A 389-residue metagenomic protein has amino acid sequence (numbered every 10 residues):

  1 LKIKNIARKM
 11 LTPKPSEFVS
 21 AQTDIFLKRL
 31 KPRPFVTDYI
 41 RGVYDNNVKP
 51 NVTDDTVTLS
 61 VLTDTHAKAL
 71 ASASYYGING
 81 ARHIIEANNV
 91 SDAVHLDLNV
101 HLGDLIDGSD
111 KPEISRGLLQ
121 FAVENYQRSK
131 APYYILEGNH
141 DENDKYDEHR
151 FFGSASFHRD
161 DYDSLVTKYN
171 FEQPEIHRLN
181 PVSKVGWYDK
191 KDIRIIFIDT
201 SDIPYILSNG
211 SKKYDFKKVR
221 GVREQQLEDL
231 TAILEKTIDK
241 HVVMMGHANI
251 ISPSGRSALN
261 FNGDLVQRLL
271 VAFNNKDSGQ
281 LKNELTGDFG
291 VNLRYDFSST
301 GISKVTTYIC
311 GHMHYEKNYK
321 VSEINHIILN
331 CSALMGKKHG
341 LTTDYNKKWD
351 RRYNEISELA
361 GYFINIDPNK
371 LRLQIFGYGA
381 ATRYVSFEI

Functional and structural regions predicted by a protein language model:
R8-S115: N-terminal active-site segment of His-dependent metallophosphoesterases
F35, Y39-D45, D110-D229, R268 (+6 more regions): Extended active-site neighborhood of metal-dependent phosphoesterases/phosphodiesterases
D55-T58, V94-N99, R128-Y134, K191-R194 (+3 more regions): Loop/turn elements at helix/coil->beta-strand transitions in domains of secreted/extracellular proteins
V61-T63, N99-D104, Y133-N139, V243-H247 (+4 more regions): Active-site neighborhood of phospho(di)ester-bond hydrolases with catalytic His/Asp-centered motifs
T65-K68, E86-S91, G108, N125 (+2 more regions): Structured segments of extracytoplasmic/periplasmic soluble domains in secreted or envelope-associated proteins
T65-K68, L105-G108, N139-D144, T200-Y205 (+4 more regions): Solvent-exposed loop/turn segments at secondary-structure junctions within structured extracellular/periplasmic domains
Y205-L227, E235-T306: Active-site-proximal segments of metal-dependent phosphoesterases and phosphodiesterases across multiple
Y353-E358, N365-I389: Acidic, His/Gly-rich catalytic cores of divalent-metal-dependent hydrolytic chemistry
